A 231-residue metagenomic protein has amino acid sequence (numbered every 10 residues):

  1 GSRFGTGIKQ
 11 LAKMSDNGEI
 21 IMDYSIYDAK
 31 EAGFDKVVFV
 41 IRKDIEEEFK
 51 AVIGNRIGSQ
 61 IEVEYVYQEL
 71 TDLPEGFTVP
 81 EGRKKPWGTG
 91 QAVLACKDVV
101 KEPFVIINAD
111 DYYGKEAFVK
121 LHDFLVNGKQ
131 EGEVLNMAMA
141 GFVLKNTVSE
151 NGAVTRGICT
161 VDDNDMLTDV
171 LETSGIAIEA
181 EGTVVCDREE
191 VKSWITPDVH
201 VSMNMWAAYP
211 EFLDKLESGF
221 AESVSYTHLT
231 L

Functional and structural regions predicted by a protein language model:
G1-G54, I61-V63, Q68, E102: N-terminal glycine-rich phosphate-binding loop and ensuing alpha1 helix
F49-I53, L121, L216: Hydrophobic packing residues within well-ordered alpha-helices of enzyme cores
I57-E102: Short phosphate-binding loop-to-helix
P103-D110: Short beta-strand-to-loop acidic/aromatic patch adjacent to the donor-nucleotide binding site
K115-W206: Conserved core of the sugar-phosphate nucleotidyltransferase
G182-T183, E217-A221, Y226: Predominantly late transmembrane helices and immediately cytosolic-facing juxtamembrane segments
M205-K215: Conserved nucleotide-sugar donor-binding and metal-coordinating catalytic region shared by glycosyltransferases
T227-L231: Conserved small/polar residues in nucleotide/adenosyl-binding loops
